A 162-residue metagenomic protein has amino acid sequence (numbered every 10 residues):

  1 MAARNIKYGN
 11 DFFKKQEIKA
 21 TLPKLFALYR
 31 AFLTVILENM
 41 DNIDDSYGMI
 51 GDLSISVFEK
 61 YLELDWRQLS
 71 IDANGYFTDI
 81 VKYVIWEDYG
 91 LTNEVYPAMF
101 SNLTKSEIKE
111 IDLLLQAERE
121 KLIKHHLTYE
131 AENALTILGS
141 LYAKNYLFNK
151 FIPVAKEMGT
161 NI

Functional and structural regions predicted by a protein language model:
M1-I162: Eukaryote-biased, non-catalytic alpha-solenoid scaffold regions
